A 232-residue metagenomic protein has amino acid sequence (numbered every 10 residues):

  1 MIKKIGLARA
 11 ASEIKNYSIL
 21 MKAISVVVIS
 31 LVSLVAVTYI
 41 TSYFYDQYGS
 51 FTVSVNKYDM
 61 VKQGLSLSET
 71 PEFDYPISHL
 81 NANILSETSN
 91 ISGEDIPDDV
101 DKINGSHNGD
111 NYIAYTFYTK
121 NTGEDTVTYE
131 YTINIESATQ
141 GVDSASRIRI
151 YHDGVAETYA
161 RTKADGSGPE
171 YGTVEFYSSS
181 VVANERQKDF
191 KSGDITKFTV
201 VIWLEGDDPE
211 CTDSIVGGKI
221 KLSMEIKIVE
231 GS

Functional and structural regions predicted by a protein language model:
I2-I96, S106, E230-S232: Short, polar/proline-rich extracytoplasmic segments that appear immediately after membrane translocation
K4, I91, I103, H107 (+6 more regions): Intrinsically disordered, low-complexity segments enriched in small/polar residues
E13-S18, A23-V28, S92-K102, E157-I195: Extracellular adhesion/glycan-binding regions together with long Ser/Thr- and acidic-residue-rich low-complexity tracts
L31-L34, N111-N121, D153-S167: Amphipathic repeat-derived elements
V53-A82, A138-S180: A surface/secretory-pathway sequence property marking extracellular, secreted, or lumenal proteins enriched
D99-V127, S180-S232: C-terminal, structured domain-capping segment
D125-I135, D143-A145: Short, hydrophobic/aromatic beta-strand segments
I135-T139, S232: Charged, amphipathic alpha-helical segments and their flanking helix caps
